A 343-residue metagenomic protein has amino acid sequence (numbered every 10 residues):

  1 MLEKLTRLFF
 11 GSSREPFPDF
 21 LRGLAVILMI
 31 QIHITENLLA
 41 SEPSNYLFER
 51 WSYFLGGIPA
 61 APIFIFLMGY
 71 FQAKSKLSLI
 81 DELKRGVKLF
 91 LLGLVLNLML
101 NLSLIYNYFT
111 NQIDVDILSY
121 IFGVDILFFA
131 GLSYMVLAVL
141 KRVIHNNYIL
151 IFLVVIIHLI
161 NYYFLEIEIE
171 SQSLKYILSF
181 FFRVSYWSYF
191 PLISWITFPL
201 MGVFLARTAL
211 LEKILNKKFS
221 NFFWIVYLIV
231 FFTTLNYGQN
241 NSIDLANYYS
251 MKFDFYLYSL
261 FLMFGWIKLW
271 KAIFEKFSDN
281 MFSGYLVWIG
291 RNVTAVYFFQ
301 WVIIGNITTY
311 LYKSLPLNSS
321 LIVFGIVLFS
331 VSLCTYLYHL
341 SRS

Functional and structural regions predicted by a protein language model:
M1-S343: Alpha-helical transmembrane segments and their immediate juxtamembrane cytosolic regions
